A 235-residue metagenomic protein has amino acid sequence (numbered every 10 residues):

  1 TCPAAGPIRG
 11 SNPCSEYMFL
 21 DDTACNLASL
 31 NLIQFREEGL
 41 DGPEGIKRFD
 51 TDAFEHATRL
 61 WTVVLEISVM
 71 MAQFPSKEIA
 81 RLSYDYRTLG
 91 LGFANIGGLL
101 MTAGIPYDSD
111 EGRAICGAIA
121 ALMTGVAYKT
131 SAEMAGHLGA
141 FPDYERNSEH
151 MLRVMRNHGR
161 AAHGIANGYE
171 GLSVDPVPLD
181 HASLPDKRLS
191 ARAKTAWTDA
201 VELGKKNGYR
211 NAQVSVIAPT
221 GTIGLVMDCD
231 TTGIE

Functional and structural regions predicted by a protein language model:
T1-A103, D230-G233: Function-dense linear segments that define catalytic or interfacial modules in macromolecule-processing proteins
D21-T23, A28, R210-Q213, I223: A generic secondary-structure signal marking the coil-to-beta-strand transition
E37, A212, I223-V226, D230-E235: Gly/Pro-rich active-site capping loops and adjacent beta-alpha segments that organize cofactor/substrate pockets
H56-A80, Y84, T88, P106-T220: Internal maturation/activation junctions in enzymes
